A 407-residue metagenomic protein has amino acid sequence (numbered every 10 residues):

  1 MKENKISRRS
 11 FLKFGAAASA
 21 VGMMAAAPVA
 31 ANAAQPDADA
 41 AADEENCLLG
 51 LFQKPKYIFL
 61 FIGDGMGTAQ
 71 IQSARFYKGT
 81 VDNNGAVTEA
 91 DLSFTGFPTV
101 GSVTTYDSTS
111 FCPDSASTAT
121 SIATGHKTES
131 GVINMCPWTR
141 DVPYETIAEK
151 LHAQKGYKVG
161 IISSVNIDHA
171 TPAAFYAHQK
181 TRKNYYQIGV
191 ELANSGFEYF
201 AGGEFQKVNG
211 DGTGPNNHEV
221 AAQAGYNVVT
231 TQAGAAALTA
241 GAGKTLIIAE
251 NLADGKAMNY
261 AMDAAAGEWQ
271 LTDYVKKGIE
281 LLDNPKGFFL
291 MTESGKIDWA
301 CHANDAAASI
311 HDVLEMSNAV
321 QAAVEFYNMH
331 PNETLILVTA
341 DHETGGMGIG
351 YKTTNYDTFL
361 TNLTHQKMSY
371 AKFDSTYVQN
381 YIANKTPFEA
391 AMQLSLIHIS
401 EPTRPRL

Functional and structural regions predicted by a protein language model:
M1-S10, F14-A26, N32-A33: N-terminal secretory signal peptides
A26-K56: C-terminal segment of N-terminal export signals and the immediately downstream linker at the start of the mature
Q53-Q70, R75, T139-Q154: Active-site-adjacent structural elements in enzyme catalytic domains
P55-Y57, M66-Q72, F76-T120, H169-L396 (+2 more regions): A post-motif C-terminal structural segment
L60-F61, I161, V338: Structural beta-sheet core signal
S110, D114-W138: A glycine- and small-residue-enriched flexible loop/hinge segment at structural boundaries
K127-V190: Extracytoplasmic mature domains of secreted/periplasmic and thylakoid-lumen proteins
